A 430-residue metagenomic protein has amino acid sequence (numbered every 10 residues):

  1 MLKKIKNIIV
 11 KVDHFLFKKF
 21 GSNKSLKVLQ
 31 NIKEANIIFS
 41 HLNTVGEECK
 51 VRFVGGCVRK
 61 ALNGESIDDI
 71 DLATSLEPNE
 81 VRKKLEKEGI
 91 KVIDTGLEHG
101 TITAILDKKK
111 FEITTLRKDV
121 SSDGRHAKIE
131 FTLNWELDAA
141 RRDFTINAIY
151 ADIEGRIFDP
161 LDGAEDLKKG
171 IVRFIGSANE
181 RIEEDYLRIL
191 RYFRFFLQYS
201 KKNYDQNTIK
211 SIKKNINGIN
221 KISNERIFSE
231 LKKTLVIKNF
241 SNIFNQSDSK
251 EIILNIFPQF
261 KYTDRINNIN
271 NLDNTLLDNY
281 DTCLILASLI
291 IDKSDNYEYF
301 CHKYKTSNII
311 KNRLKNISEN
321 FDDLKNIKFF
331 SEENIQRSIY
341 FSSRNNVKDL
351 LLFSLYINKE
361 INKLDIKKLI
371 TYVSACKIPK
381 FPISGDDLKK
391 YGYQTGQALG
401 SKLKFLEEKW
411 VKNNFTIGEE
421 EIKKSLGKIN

Functional and structural regions predicted by a protein language model:
M1-N430: Catalytic cores of the polymerase beta-like nucleotidyltransferase superfamily and closely associated nucleotide
